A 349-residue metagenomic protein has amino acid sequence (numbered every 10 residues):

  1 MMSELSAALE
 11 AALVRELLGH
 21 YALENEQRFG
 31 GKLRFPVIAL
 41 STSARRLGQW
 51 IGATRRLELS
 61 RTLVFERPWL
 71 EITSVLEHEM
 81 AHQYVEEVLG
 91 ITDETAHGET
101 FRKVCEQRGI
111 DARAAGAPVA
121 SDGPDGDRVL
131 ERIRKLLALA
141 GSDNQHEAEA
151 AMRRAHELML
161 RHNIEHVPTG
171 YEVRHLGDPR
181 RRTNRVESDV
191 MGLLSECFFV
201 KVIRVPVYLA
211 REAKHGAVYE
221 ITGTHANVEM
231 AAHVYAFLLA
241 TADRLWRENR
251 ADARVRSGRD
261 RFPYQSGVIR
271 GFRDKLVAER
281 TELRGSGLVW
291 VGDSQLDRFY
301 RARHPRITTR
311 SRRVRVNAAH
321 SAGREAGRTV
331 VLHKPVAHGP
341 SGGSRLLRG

Functional and structural regions predicted by a protein language model:
S3, E16, Q83-E86, S142: A composition-biased, non-transmembrane "mature-region" signal
S3-R55: Auxiliary, metal-adjacent structural segments of Zn-dependent hydrolase domains
L18-L23, Q27-R28, G48-Q49, I91 (+3 more regions): Extended, helix-rich structural scaffolds rather than catalytic motifs
Q27, Q83-E87, L158: Short alpha-helical functional segments enriched in proximate histidine and acidic residues
L57-L76, V88-D93: Short pre-active-site segment immediately N-terminal to the catalytic Zn-binding motif
M80-T100: Catalytic Zn2+-binding segment of zinc metalloproteases
G98, R102-E149: Internal, well-ordered alpha/beta segment that forms a basic, Gly-enriched binding/recognition surface
I133, A148-H162, Q265-F272: Short amphipathic alpha-helical coiled-coil/interface segments
